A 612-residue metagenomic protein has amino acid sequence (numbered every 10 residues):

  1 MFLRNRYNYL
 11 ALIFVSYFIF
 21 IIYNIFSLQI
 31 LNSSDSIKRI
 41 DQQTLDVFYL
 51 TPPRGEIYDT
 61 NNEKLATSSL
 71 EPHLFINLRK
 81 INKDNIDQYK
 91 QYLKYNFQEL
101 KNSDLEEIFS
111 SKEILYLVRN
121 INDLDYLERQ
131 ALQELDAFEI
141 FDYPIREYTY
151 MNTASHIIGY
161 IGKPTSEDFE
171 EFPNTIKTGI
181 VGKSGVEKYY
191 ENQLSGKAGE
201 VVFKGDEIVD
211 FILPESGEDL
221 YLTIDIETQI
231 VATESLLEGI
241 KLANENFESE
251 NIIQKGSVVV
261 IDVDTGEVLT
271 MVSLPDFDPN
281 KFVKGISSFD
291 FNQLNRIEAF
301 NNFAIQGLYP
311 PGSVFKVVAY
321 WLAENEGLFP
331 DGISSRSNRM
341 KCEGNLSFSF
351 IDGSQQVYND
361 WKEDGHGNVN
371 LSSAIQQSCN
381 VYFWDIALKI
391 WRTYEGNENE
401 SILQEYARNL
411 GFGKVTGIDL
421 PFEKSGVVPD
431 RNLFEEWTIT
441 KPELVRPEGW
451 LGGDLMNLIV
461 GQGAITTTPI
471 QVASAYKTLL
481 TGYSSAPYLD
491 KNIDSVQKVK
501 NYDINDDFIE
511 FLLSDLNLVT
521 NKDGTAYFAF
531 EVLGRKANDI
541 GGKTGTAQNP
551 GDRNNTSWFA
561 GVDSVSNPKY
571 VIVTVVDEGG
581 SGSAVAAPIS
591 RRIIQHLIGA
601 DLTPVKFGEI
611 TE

Functional and structural regions predicted by a protein language model:
M1-I286, S401-N409, V575, G580-E612: Periplasmic/cell-envelope proteins involved in peptidoglycan metabolism and beta-lactam response
K64-A66, E200, E207-F211, I224 (+5 more regions): Beta-lactam-recognizing serine transpeptidase/beta-lactamase-like catalytic domain environment
